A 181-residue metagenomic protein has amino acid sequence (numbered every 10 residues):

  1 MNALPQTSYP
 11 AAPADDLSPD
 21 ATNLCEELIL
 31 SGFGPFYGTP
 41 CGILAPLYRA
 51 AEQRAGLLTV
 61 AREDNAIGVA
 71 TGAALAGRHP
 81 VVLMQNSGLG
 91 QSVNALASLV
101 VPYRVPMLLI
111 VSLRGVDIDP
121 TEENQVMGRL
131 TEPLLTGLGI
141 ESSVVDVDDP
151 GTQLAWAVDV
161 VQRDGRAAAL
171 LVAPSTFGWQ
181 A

Functional and structural regions predicted by a protein language model:
N2-A181: Thiamine diphosphate
